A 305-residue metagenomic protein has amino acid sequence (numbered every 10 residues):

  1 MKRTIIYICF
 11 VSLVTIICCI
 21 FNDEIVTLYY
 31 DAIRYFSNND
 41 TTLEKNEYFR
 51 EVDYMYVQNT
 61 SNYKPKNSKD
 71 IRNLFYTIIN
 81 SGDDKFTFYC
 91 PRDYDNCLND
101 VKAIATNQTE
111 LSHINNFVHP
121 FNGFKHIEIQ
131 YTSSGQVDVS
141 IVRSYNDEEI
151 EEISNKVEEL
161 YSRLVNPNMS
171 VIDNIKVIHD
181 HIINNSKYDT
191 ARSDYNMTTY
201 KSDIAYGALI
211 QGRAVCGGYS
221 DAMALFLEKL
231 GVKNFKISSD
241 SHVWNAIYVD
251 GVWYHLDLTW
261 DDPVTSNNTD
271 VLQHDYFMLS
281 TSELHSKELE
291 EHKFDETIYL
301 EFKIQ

Functional and structural regions predicted by a protein language model:
M1-I16: N-terminal Sec-pathway targeting helices
N22-D138: Intrinsically disordered, low-complexity N-terminal segments that are enriched in acidic
Y63-K64, G207-I210: Acidic, metal-dependent phosphodiester-chemistry machinery of nucleic-acid enzymes
S140-D147, V249, T259: Secondary-structure transition/turn motif
N146-A208: Secondary-structure boundary elements
S193-T198, S202, Y206, R213-V215 (+1 more regions): Catalytic cysteine-centered active-site loop
G217-L284: Hydrophobic/aromatic-rich core segments of domains that either
T269-Q305: Low-complexity, Gly/Ser/Thr/Pro-rich intrinsically disordered linker/tail segments
